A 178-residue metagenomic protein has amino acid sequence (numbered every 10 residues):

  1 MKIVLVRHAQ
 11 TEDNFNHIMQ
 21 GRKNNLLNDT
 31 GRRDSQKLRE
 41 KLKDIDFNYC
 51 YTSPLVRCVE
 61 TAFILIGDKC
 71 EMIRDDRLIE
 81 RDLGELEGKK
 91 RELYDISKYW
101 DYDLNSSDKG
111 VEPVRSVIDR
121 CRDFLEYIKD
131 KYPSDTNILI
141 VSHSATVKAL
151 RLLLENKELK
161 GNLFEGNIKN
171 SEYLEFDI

Functional and structural regions predicted by a protein language model:
M1-V4, Y49: Extreme N-terminal starter segment of soluble prokaryotic enzymes
I3, T136-S144: Generic beta-sheet signal
Q10-V59, G110-R122: Loop-to-helix element that buttresses phosphate recognition and phosphoryl-transfer chemistry
K37-S97: Phosphate-coordination/substrate-recognition cap region in phosphate-metabolizing enzymes
K43-D46, I128-N137: Glycine-rich phosphate-binding loop signature in dinucleotide/nucleotide-binding domains
I96-S116: Short glycine/proline- and acidic residue-enriched helix-loop micro-motifs that form flexible lids or anion-recognition
S144-K148, E172-L174: GST superfamily/GST-like fold recognition
E155-I178: Domain-level recognition of soluble alpha/beta enzyme cores, biased toward histidine phosphatases/phosphomutases
